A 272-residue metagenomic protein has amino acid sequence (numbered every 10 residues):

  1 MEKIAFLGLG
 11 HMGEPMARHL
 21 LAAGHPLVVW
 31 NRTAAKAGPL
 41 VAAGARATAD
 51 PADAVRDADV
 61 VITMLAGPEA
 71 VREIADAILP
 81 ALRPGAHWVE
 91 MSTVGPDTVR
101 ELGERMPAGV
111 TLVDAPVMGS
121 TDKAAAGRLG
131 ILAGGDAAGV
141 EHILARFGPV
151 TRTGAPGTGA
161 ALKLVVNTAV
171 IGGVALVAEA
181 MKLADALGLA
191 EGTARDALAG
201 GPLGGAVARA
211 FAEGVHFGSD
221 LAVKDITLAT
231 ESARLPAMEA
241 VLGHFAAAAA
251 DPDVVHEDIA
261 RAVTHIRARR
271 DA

Functional and structural regions predicted by a protein language model:
M1-I62, E101, T121, T151: NAD(P)+-binding Rossmann beta1-loop-alpha1 motif at the extreme N-terminus of oxidoreductases
I4, S92-T168: Rossmann-fold dinucleotide-binding core
L21, G38-A42, G103-P107, E141-A145 (+3 more regions): Class I S-adenosyl-L-methionine
A34, P51-L129: Rossmann-like NAD(P)(H) cofactor-binding subdomain of soluble oxidoreductases
D53, V60, A66, A70 (+6 more regions): Amphipathic alpha-helical hairpins
G159-R269: Helical "substrate-binding/catalytic lid" subdomain of Rossmann-like NAD(P)-dependent dehydrogenases/reductases
